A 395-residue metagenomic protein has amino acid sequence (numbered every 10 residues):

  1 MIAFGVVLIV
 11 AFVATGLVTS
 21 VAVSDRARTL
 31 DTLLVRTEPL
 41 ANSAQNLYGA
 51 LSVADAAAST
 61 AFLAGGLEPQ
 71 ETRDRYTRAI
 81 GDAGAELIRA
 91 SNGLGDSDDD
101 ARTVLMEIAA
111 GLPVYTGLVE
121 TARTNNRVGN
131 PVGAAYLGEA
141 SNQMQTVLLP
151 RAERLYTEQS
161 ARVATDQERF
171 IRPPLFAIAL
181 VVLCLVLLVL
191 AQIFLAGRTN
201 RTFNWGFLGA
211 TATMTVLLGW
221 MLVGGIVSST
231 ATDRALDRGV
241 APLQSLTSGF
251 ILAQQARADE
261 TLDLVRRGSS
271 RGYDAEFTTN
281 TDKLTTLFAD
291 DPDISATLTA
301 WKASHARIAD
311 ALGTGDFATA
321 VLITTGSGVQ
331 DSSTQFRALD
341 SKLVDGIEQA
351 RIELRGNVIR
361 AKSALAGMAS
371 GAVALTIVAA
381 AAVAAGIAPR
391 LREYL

Functional and structural regions predicted by a protein language model:
M1-I2, A22, L175-G219, V223-G224 (+2 more regions): Juxtamembrane interface at the cytosolic side of transmembrane helices
M1-S24, T32, V383-A385: N-terminal juxtamembrane/topogenic regions of multi-pass membrane proteins
A11-F12, V18, L312, T334-L343 (+2 more regions): Polytopic transmembrane helical bundles with strong interfacial aromatic enrichment
T15-L34, M221-R238: N-terminal membrane-insertion alpha helix
T29-V104, T232-D293: Membrane-proximal N-terminal soluble sensing/regulatory segments of transmembrane proteins
L94, D98-F170, I294-D340, V358: Polar/charged, Q/E/K-enriched amphipathic alpha-helical segments with strong coiled-coil propensity that act as
E153, T157, A161, S341-E348 (+3 more regions): Polar/charged heptad-repeat coiled-coil helices used as signal-transmission/dimerization stalks
V163-I178, L354-A369: Membrane-interface helix-start motif
